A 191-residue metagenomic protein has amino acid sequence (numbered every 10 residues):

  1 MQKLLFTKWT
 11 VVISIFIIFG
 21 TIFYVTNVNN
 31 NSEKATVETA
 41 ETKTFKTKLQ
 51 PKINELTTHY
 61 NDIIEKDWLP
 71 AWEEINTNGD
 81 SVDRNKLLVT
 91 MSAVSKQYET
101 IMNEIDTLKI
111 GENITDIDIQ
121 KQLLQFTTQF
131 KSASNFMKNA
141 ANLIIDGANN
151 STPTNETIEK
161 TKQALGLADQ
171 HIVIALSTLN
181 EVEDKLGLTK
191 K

Functional and structural regions predicted by a protein language model:
Q2-I15: N-terminal Sec-pathway targeting helices
T7-W9, I22, T26-V28, H59 (+2 more regions): Low-complexity, intrinsically disordered/propeptide-like segments
V12, N30-K34, S132: Intrinsically disordered, low-complexity segments
F16-G20: Alpha-helical transmembrane segments
T21-A40: Sec-dependent signal peptide cleavage junction
F45-A133, N139-K190: Alpha-helical segments in soluble extracytoplasmic regions
